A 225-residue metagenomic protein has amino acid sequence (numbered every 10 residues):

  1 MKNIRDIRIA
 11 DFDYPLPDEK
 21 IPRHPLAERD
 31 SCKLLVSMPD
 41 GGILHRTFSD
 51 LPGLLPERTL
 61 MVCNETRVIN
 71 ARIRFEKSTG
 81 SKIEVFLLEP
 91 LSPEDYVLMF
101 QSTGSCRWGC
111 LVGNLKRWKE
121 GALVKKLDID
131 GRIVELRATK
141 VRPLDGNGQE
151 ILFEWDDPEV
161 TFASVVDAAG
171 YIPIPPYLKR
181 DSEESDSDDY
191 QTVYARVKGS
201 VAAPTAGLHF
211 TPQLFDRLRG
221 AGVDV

Functional and structural regions predicted by a protein language model:
M1-V225: A cross-family signal for N-terminal binding/gating loops and helix N-caps that shape access to the active site
